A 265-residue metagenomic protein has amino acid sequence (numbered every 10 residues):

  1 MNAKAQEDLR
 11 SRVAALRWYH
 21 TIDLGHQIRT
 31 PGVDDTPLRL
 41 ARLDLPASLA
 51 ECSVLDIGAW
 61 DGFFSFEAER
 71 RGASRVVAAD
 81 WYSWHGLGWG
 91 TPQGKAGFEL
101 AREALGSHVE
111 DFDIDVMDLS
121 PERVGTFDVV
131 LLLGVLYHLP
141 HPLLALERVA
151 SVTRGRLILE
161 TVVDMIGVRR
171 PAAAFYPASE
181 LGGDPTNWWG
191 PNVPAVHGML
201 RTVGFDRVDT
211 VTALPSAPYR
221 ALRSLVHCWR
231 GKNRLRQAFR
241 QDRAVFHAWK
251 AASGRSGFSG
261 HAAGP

Functional and structural regions predicted by a protein language model:
M1-F127, Q241-P265: Conserved N-terminal segment of class I S-adenosyl-L-methionine
V116-R123, F127, L131, P140-P265: S-adenosyl-L-methionine-dependent methyltransferase catalytic module, highlighting the catalytic core
Y137: Active-site beta-alpha loop architecture of Rossmann-like, nucleotide-cofactor-dependent enzymes
